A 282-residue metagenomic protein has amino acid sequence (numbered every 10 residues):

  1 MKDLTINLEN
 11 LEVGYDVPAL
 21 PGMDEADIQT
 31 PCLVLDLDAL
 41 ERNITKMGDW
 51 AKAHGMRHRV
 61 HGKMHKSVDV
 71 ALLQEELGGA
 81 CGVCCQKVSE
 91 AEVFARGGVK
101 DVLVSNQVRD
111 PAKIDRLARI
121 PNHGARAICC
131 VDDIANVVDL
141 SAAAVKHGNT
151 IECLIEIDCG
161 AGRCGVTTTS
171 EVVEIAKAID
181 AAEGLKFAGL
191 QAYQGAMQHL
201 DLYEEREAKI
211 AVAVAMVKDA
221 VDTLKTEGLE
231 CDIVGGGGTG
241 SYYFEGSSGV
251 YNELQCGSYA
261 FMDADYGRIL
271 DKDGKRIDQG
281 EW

Functional and structural regions predicted by a protein language model:
M1-G22: Acidic, low-complexity proline/glycine-rich segments
Y15-L20, A39-S67, Q86: N-terminal glycine-rich anion-binding loops that anchor highly charged ligand groups
Y15-L35: Generic N-terminal amphipathic, Lys/Arg-enriched alpha-helix
L33-L37, I44, D133, V137 (+3 more regions): Generic structural signal for well-ordered, non-membrane alpha-helical segments in soluble metabolic enzymes
A51-A53, A144, I179-D180, L224: A generic structural signal for well-ordered alpha-helical segments
H61-H199, Y203: Active-site-proximal beta-alpha core segment in soluble small-molecule metabolic enzymes
E152, D158-K275: Active-site loop/helix belt of alpha/beta enzymes
I277-W282: Functionally critical, mid-to-C-terminal surface segments that flank or help form catalytic/ligand
